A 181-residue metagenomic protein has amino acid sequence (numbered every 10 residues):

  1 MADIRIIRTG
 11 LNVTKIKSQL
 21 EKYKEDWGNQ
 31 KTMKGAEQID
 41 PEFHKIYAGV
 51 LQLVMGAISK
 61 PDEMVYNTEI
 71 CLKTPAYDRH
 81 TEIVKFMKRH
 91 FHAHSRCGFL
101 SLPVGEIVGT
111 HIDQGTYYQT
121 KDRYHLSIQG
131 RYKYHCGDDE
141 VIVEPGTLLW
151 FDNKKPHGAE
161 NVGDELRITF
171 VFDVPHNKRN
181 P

Functional and structural regions predicted by a protein language model:
M1-H90: Non-heme Fe(II)/2-oxoglutarate
H92-H94, P103-G105, Q119-R123, Q129: Short connector loops at helix/strand junctions that flank enzyme active sites, especially segments positioning acidic
F99-Y118: Conserved short histidine dyad/triad with adjacent acidic residue
G105, Q129-R131, K154, E165: A generic structural motif
G109, H125-P145: A short beta-strand-loop-beta hairpin characteristic of the jelly-roll/cupin
D122-S127, L148-W150, D164-P181: A short hydrophobic beta-strand segment most commonly corresponding to one strand of the jelly-roll/cupin
I142-P156: Conserved metal-binding segment of the jelly-roll/cupin
A159-G163: Asparagine-centered strand-capping/turn motif at beta-strand->loop junctions
